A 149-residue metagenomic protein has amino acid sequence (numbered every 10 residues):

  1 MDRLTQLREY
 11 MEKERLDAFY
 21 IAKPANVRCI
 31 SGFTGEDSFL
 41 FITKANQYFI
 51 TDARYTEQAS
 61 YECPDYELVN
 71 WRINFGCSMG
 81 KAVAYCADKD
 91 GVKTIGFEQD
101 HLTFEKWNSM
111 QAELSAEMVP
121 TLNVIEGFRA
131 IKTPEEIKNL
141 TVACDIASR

Functional and structural regions predicted by a protein language model:
M1-Y85, A143-I146: N-terminal accessory/capping or targeting/presequence segment of soluble
L4, S78-R149: Flexible, acidic/His-enriched mid-domain "rim/lid" segments that flank
